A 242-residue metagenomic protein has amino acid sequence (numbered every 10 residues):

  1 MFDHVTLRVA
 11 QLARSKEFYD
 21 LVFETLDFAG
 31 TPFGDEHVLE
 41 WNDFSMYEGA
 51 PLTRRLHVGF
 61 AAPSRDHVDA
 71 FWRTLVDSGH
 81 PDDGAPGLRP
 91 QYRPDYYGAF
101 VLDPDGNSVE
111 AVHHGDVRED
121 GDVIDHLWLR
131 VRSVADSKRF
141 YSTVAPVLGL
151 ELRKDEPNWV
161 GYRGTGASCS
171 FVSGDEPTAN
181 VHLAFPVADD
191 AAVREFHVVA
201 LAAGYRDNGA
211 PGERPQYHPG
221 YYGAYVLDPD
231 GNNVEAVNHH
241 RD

Functional and structural regions predicted by a protein language model:
M1-K16, V58, V112-K138, G149 (+2 more regions): N-terminal beta-strand motif that seeds the catalytic metal site of vicinal oxygen chelate
T6-S45, W128-C169: Core segments of cupin and vicinal oxygen chelate
A10-A13, G59-D105, R132-D136, A184-D230: Vicinal oxygen chelate
V38-D43, G49, V101-P104, G161-T165 (+2 more regions): Active-site beta-strand termini and strand-to-loop segments that position acidic
E40-S45, L52, P94-Y96, R163-C169 (+2 more regions): A short, glycine/Asx- and small/polar-enriched loop/turn that sits immediately N-terminal to a beta-strand
G49-L52, E119-D122, G174-P177: Short, flexible turn/loop "capping" segments at secondary-structure junctions
F100, E110-V117, H218-P219, Y225 (+1 more regions): Short beta->alpha transition motifs characteristic of CBS
